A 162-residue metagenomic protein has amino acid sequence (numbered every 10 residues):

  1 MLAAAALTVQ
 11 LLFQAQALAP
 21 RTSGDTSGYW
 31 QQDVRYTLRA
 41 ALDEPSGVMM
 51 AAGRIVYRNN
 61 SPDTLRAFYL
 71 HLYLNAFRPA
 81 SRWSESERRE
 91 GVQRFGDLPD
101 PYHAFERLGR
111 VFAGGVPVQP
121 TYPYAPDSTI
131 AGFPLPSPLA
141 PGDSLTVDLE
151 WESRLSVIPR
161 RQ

Functional and structural regions predicted by a protein language model:
M1-A6: Bacterial N-terminal signal peptides that target proteins for export
V9-Q162: Acidic/His-enriched low-complexity segments
